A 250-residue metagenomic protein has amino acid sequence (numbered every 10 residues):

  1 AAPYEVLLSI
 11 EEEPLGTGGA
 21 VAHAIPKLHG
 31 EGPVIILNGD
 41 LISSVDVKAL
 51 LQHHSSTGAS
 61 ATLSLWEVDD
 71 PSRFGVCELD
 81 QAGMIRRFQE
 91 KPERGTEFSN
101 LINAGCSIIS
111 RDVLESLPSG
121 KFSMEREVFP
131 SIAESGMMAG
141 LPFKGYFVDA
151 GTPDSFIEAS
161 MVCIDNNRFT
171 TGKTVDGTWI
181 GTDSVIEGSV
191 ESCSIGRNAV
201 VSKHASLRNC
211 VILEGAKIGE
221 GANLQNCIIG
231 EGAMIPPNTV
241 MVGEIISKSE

Functional and structural regions predicted by a protein language model:
A1-N38, S44-A49, G230-G232, P236-E250: Conserved N-terminal catalytic core of the sugar/cofactor nucleotidyltransferase
S9-E11, S64, L141-F143: Conserved beta-strand termini and adjacent loop/short-helix elements that scaffold enzyme active sites in alpha/beta
L15-G18, F74-E90: Acidic/His-rich active-site region of diverse nucleotide-sugar glycosyltransferases
G16-G19, V45, S72, A150 (+2 more regions): Residues that form or flank phosphate/diphosphate-binding pockets in enzymes that use nucleotide phosphates
P33-I35, I42, K48-S55, V68-P71 (+1 more regions): Catalytic-core segments of class I nucleotidyltransferases/pyrophosphorylases that form NMP-activated intermediates
T57-E67: A short, conserved acidic/glycine-rich loop-to-beta-strand motif that forms the donor nucleotide-sugar/metal
C77-D80, A150, I229: Short beta-strand-to-turn element immediately C-terminal to the catalytic PLP-Schiff-base lysine in fold type I
K173-E250: Structural signal for interior beta-strand "rungs" in well-ordered beta-sheet cores of soluble enzyme domains
